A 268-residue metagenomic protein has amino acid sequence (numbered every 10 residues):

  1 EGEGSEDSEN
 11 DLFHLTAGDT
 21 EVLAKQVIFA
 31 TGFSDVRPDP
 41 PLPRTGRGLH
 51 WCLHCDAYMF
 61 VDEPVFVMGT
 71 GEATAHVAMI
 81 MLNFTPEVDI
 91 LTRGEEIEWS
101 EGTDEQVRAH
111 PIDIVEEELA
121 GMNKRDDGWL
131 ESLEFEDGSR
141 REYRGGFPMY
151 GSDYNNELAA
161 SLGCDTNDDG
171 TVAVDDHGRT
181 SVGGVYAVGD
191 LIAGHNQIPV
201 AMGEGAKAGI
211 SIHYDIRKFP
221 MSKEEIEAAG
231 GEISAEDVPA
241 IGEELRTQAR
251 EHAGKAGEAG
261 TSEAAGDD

Functional and structural regions predicted by a protein language model:
E1-D62, V172-D176: FAD-binding core/adjacent interface of flavoenzyme oxidoreductases
E1-T16, E21-A24, T85-V172, E224 (+2 more regions): A Rossmann-like FAD-binding core segment of flavoenzymes
F29-A30, I114, A187: A structural signal for the hydrophobic beta-strands that form the central parallel beta-sheet of Rossmann-like
P43-V61, Y150-P199, Y214: FAD-site-proximal beta/loop scaffold in flavoenzymes
E63-F84: Rossmann-like NAD(P)H-binding beta-loop-alpha module
T70, R93-E95, D190: Cofactor-binding loop segments of dinucleotide-utilizing enzymes, especially the Rossmann-like FAD- and NAD(P)+-binding
A75-V77, V188-E243: A conserved FAD-binding loop/helix module that cradles the flavin
